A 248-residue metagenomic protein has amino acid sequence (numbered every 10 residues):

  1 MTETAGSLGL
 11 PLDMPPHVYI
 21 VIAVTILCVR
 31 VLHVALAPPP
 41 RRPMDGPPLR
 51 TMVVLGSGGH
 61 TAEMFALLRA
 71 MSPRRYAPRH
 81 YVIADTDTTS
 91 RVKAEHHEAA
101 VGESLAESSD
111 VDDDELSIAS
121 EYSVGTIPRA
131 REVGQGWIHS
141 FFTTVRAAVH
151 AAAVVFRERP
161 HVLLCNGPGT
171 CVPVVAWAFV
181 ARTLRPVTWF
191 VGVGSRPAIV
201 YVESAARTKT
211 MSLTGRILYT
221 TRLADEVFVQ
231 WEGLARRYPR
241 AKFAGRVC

Functional and structural regions predicted by a protein language model:
M1-C248: Nucleotide-activated sugar donor-binding and catalytic core shared by glycosyltransferases and related lipid-linked
